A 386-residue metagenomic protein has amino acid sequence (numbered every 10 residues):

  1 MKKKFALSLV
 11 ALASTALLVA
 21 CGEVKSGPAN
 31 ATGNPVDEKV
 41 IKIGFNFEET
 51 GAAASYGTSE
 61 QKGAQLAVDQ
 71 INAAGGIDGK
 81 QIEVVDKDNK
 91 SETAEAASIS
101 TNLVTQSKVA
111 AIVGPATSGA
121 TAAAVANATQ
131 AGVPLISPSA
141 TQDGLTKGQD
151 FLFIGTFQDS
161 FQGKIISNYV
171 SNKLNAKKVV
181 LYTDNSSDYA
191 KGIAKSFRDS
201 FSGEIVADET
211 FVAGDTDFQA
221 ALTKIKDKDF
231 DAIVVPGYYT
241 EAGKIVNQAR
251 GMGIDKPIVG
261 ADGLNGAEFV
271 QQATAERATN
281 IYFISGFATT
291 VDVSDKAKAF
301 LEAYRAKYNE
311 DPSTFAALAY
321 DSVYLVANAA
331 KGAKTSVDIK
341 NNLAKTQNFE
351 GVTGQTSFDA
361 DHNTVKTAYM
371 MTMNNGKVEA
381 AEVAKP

Functional and structural regions predicted by a protein language model:
L17-A20: C-terminal motif of bacterial Sec signal peptides marking the signal peptidase cleavage site
G22-K25: Bacterial signal peptide processing site
G27-A31, Y56-K62, A74-T146, F211-D215 (+1 more regions): Beta-alpha junction/loop-to-helix N-cap segments that form part of ligand/metal-binding clefts
G33-G63, K87-A94, A116-T117, Y182-K191 (+3 more regions): Extracytoplasmic "Venus flytrap"
E49, L152-A213, A232: An alpha-beta-alpha
A128, K195-I284: Extracellular/periplasmic bilobed ligand-binding domains
V246-L318, N374, A380, A384-K385: Extracellular/periplasmic periplasmic-binding protein-like sensory domains
K307-A316, A327-K377: Segments of small-molecule ligand-sensing domains
